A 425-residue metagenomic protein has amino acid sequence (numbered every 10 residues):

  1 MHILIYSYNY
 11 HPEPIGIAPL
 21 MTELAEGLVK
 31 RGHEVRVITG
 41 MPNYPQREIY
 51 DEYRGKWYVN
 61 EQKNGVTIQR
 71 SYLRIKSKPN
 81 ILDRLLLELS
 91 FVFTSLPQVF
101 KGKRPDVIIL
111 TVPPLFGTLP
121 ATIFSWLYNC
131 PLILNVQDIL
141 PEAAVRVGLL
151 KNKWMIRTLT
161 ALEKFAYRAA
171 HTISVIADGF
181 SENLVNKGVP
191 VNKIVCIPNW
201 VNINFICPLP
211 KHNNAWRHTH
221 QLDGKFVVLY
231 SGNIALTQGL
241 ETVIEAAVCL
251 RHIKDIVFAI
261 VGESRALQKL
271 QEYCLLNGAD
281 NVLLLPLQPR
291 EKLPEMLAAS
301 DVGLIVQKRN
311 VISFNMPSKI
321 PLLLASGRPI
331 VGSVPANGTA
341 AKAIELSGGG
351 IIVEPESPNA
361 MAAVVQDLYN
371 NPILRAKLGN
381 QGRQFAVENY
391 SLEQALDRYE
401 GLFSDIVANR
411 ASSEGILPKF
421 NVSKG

Functional and structural regions predicted by a protein language model:
M1-K56, N60-E61, L250, P418-G425: N-terminal subdomain of nucleotide-sugar transferases
M41, G179, W200: Carbohydrate-associated surface elements
D51-Y58, C207-Q221, I416-L417: A short helix/loop element that forms part of the nucleotide-sugar donor recognition site in Leloir-type
L222-Q238, I244-A247, A259: Conserved donor-binding/catalytic core segment of Leloir-type glycosyltransferases
Q238, L287-A298, G303-L324, P329-K342: Nucleotide-sugar-dependent
I253, V261-G262, L267-P294: Nucleotide-activated donor-binding/catalytic signature segment of Leloir-type glycosyltransferases, i.e., the conserved
P335-Q366, L374: Change "using UDP/GDP/dTDP sugars" to "using nucleotide sugars
A360, D367, L374-E388, G401: A short, well-ordered alpha-helix in the C-terminal region of glycosyltransferases
